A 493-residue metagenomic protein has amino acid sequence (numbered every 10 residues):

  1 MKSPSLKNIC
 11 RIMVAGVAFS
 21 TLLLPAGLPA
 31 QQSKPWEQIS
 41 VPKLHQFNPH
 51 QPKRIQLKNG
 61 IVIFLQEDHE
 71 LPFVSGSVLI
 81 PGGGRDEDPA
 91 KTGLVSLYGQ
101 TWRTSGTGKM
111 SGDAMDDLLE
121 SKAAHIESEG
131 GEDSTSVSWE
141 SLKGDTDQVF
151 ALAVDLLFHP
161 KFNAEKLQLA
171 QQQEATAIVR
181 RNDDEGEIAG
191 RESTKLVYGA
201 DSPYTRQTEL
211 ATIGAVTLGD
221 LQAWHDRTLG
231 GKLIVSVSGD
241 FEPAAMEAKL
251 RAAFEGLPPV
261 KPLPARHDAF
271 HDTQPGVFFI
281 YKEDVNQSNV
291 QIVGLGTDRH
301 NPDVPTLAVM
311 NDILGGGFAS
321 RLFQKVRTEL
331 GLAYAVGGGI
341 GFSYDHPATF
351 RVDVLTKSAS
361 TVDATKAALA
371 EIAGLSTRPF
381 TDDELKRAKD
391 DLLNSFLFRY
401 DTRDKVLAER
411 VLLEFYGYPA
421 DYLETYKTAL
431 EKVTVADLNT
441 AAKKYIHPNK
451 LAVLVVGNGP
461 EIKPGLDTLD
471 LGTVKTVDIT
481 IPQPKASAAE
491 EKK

Functional and structural regions predicted by a protein language model:
M1-C10: N-terminal secretory signal peptides that target proteins for export/translocation
K2, V14, L22, Q31-K34 (+5 more regions): Charge-rich, well-structured scaffold segments of protease-associated domains
I9-A18: Sec-dependent signal peptide hydrophobic core
P25-A26: N-terminal signal peptide c-region/cleavage motif recognized by signal peptidases
S40-L79: Mature N-terminal segment immediately following signal peptide/propeptide cleavage in secreted/periplasmic
G60, H69-L119, N286, I292 (+2 more regions): Active/ligand-binding-proximal structured segments within catalytic/core domains that scaffold catalytic residues
D68, S77-L79, P262-A319, T480 (+1 more regions): His/Glu-based metal-binding/catalytic segments typifying zinc-dependent metallopeptidases
L71-F73, T92, G131-S134, T228-G230 (+4 more regions): Short, solvent-exposed loop/turn segments at the edges of secondary structure
